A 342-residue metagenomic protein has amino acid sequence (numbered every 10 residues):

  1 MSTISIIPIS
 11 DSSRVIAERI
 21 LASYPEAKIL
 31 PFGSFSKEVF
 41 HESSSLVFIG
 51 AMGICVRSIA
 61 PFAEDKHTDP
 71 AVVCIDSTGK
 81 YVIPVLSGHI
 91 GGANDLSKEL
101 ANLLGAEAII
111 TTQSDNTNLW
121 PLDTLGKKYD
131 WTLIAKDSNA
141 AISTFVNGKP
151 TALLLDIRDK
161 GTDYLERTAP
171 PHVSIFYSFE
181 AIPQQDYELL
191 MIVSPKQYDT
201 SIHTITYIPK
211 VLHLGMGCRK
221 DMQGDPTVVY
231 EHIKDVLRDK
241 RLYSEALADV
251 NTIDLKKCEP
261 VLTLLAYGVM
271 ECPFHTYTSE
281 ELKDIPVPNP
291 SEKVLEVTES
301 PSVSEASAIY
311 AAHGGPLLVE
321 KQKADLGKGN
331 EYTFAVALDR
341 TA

Functional and structural regions predicted by a protein language model:
M1-P31, L326, A335-A342: N-terminal basic/disordered segments at the start of proteins
T3, V211, E331-T333: A residue-level signal for beta-strand positions that form part of recognition/binding surfaces within mature
S13-A22, E26, F35-N94, E99-V261 (+1 more regions): Conserved mixed alpha/beta catalytic, RNA-binding, or beta-rich assembly cores of soluble enzyme, regulatory
L30-F32, T111-Q113, Y277-S279, E320: Conserved beta-strand termini and adjacent loop/short-helix elements that scaffold enzyme active sites in alpha/beta
E188-T200, I205-Y207, A308-A342: C-terminal edge-of-domain segments
E245-S307, A312-Y332: C-terminal non-catalytic interaction/assembly regions of soluble proteins
